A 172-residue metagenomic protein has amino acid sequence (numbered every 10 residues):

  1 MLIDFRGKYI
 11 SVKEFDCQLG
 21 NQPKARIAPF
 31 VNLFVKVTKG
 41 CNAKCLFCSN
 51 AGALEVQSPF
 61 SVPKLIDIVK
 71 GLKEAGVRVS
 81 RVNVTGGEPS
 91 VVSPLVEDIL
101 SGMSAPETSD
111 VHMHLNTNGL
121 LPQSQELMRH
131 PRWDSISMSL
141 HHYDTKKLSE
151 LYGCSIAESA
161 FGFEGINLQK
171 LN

Functional and structural regions predicted by a protein language model:
M1-F34, L54, A75-V77: N-terminal [4Fe-4S]-dependent radical SAM core
N21-K64: Canonical Radical SAM [4Fe-4S] cluster-binding loop centered on the CxxxCxxC motif and its immediate flanking residues
V31-V35, S80-V84, M113-L115, I136-M138: Hydrophobic faces of well-ordered beta-strands that scaffold small-molecule active sites in alpha/beta enzyme cores
K44, V77-R78, S109, R132: Short loop/turn motifs at secondary-structure junctions
A51-P59, E150-F163: Short glycine-enriched, charge-decorated loop/helix-capping segments at active-site entrances that position
L54-I68, P89-W133, L140-K146, I166-K170: Canonical radical SAM enzyme core domain
I68-G86: Short Fe-S-cluster ligation motifs
V79-V82, D134-S135, G162-N172: Conserved C-terminal portion of the radical SAM core fold that forms the substrate/S-adenosylmethionine-binding
